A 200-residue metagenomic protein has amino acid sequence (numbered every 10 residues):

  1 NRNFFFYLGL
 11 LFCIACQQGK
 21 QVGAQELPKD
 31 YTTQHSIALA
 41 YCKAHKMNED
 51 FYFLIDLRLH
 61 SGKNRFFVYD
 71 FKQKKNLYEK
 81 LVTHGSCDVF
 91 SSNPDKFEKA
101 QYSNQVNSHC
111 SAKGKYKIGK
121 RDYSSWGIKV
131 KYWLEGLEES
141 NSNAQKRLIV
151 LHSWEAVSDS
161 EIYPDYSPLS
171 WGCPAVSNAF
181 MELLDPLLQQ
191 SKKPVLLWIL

Functional and structural regions predicted by a protein language model:
F4-C13: Sec-dependent N-terminal signal peptides
G19-W171, N178-V195: Cell wall/extracellular polymer interaction/catalysis modules
W198-I199: C-terminal, well-folded lobe of enzymatic/effector domains
